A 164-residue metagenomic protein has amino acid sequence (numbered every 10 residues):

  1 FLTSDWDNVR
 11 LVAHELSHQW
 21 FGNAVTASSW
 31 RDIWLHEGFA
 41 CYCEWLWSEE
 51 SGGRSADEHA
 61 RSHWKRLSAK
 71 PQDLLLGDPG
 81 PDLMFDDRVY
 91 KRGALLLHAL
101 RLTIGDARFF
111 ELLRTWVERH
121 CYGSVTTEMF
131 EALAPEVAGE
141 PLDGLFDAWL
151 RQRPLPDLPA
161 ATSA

Functional and structural regions predicted by a protein language model:
F1-H59: Zinc-dependent metallopeptidase catalytic helix centered on the HExxH motif and its immediate flanking segment
N8-A13, K65-P71: Short, charged, amphipathic alpha-helices and their helix-cap/turn boundaries
Q19, N23, E50, L67-K70 (+2 more regions): A short secondary-structure junction motif
W30-D32, P81-D87: Solvent-exposed loop and edge beta-strand segments that line ligand/cofactor-binding and catalytic clefts
A56, D86-T162: Amphipathic alpha-helical substructures
D57-L67: Short, surface-exposed loop or secondary-structure junction motifs that flank catalytic or metal-binding residues
S68-L83: The feature captures the short pre-catalytic strand/loop hairpin that immediately precedes and shapes the active-site
